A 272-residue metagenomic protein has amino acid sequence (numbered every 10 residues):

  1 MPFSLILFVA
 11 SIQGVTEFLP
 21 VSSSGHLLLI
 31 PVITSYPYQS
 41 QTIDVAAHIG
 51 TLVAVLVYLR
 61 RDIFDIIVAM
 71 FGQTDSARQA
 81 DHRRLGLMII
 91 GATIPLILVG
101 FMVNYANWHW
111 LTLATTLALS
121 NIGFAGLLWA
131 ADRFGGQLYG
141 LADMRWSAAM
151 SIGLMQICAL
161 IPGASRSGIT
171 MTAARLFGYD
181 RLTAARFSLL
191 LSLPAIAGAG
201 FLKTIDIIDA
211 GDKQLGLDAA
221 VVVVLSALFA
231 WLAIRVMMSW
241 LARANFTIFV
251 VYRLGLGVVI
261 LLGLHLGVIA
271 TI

Functional and structural regions predicted by a protein language model:
M1-I272: Multi-pass membrane proteins that catalyze or facilitate reactions on polyprenyl-/lipid-phosphate substrates and their
